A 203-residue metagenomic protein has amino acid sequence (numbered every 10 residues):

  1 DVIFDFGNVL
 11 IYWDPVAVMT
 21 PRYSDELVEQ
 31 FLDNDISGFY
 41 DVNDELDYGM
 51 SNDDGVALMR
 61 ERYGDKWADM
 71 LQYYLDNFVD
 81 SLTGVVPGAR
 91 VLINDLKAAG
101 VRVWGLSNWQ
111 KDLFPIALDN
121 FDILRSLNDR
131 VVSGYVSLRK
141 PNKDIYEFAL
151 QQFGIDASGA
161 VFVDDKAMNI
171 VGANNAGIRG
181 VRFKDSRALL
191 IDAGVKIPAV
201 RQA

Functional and structural regions predicted by a protein language model:
D1-G38, N175-A176, G194: Active-site neighborhood of HAD-like aspartate-dependent phosphohydrolases
V2-F4, Q110-K111, P115-A203: Asp-based, Mg2+/Mn2+-dependent phosphohydrolase catalytic module
D5-N8, G49, L96, G105 (+2 more regions): Generic structural signal for small/hydrophobic residues in well-ordered secondary structure, especially within
A17-V18, D41, D54, L58 (+7 more regions): Alpha-helical elements of Rossmann-like donor-binding domains used by nucleotide-donor carbohydrate transfer enzymes
M19, G55-R60, Y74-V79, L113-A117: Hydrophobic alpha-helical core bundles mediating ligand binding, dimerization, or RNAP-core interactions
D25-S37, G64-L75, A157, K196-Q202: Short, surface-exposed acidic
N43-Y74: A metal-dependent, Asp-based hydrolase signature
W67-W104, K143: Short, acidic loop-to-helix structural element flanking the phosphoryl-transfer center in phosphate-processing enzymes
